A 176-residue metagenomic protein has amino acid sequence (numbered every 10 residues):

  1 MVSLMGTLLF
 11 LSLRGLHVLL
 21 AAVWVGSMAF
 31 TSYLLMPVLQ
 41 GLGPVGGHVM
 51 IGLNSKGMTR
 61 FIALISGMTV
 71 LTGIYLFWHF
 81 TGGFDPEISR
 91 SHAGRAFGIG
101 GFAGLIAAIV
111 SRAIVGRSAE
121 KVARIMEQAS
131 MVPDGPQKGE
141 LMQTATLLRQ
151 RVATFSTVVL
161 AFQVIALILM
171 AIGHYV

Functional and structural regions predicted by a protein language model:
M1-V176: Polytopic transmembrane helical bundles with strong interfacial aromatic enrichment
